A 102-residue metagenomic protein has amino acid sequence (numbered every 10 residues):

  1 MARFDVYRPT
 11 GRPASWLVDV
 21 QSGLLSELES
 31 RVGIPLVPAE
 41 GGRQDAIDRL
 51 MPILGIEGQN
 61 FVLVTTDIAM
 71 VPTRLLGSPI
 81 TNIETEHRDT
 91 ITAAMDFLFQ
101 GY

Functional and structural regions predicted by a protein language model:
R3-V6, T10, A14-L50: Compact nucleic-acid interaction/catalytic patches
P9-G11, G55-G58: Short acidic, glycine-rich loop/turn motifs
S26-E29, L36-A39, P52-I56, T73 (+1 more regions): Short, low-complexity, polar/charged sequence segments that are solvent-exposed and flexible
I56-Y102: C-terminal terminal-subdomain/extension
